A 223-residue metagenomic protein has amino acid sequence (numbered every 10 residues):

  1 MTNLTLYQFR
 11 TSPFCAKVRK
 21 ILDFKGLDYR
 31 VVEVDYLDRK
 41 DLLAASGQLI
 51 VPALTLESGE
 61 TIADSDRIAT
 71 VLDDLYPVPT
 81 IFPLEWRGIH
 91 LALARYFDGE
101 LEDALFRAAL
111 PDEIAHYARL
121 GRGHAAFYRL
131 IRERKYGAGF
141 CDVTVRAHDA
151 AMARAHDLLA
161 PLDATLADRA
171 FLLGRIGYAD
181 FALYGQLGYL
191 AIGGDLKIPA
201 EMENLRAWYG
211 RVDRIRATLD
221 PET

Functional and structural regions predicted by a protein language model:
M1-F127: GST-like domain detector, emphasizing the conserved glutathione-binding G-site in the N-terminal thioredoxin-like
V51, V78, D168-R169, Y184 (+1 more regions): Alpha-helix C-caps/helix-loop-beta hinges
G99-A207: GST-like fold's C-terminal all-alpha helical module
R206-R214: Intrinsically disordered, low-complexity polar regions and short flexible loop motifs
